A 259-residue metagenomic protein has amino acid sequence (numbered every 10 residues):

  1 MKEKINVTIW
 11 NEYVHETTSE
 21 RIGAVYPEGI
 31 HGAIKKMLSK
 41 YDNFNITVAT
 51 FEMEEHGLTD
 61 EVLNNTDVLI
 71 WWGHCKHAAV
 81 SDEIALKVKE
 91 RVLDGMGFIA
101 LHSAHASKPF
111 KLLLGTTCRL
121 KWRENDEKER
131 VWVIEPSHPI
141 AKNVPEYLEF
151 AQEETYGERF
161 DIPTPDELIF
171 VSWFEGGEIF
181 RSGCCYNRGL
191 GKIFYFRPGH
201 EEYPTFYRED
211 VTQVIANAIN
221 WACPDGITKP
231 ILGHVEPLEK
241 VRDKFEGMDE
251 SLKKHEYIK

Functional and structural regions predicted by a protein language model:
M1-N65, G233-K259: Aromatic-Pro/Gly-enriched surface loop or interdomain linker that acts as a lid/target-recognition segment
K2-K4, E124, R188-F194, P198-K259: Extracellular ligand-binding/catalytic regions of CAZymes and related secreted enzymes and adhesion modules
Y13-H15, M53, C75-A78, A104-P109 (+1 more regions): Solvent-exposed loop/turn segments at secondary-structure junctions within structured extracellular/periplasmic domains
H15-S19, E178, P204-T205: Short, solvent-exposed loop/turn elements at domain surfaces
F44-N45, N64, L120-R197, L232 (+3 more regions): Catalytic beta-strand/loop cores that center a nucleophilic Ser/Cys/Thr and support acyl-enzyme chemistry
V48, A100-L101, Y195: Hydrophobic residues in well-ordered beta-strands that form the structural core
V68-W72, Y195: Structural motif
K76-N143: A glycine-rich, often tryptophan-bearing local segment used as a flexible ligand/cofactor-contacting loop or short
